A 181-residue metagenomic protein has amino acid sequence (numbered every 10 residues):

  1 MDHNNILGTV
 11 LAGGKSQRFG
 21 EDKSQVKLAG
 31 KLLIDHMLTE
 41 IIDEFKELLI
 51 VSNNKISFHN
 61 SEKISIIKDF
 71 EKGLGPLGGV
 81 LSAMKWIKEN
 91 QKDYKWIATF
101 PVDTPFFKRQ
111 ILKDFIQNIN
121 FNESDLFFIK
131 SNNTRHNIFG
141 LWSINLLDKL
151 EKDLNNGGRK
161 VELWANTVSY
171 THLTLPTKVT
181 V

Functional and structural regions predicted by a protein language model:
D2-N53, K113-I116: N-terminal glycine-rich phosphate-binding loop and ensuing alpha1 helix
L33-W96, F106-Q110, D114, D148-N156: Conserved N-terminal catalytic core of the sugar/cofactor nucleotidyltransferase
A98-F100: Short aromatic-hydrophobic micro-motifs that form the base-stacking/packing surface for donor nucleotide recognition
V102-T104: Short acidic donor-binding/metal-coordinating loop in glycosyltransferase active sites
Q110-N132: Conserved donor-nucleotide/metal-binding helix-loop-beta segment in metal-dependent transferases, i.e., the alpha-helix
N132-Y170: Catalytic-core segments of class I nucleotidyltransferases/pyrophosphorylases that form NMP-activated intermediates
T171-T177: Conserved small/polar residues in nucleotide/adenosyl-binding loops
V179-V181: Acidic, Ala/Val/Gly-enriched low-complexity intrinsically disordered segments
